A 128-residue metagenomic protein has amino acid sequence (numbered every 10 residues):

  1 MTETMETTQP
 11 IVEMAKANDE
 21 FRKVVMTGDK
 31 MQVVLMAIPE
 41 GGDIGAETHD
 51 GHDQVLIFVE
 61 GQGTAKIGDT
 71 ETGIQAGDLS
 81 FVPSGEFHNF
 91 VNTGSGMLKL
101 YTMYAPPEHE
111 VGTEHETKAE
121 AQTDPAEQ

Functional and structural regions predicted by a protein language model:
M1-K30, H115-Q128: A short, N-terminal "cap"/entry segment at the start of jelly-roll beta-barrel domains of the cupin/DSBH fold
I11-A46, H52, M103: A short glycine-rich, His/Asp/Glu-containing loop-to-beta-strand
D43-G45, T64, S80, S84-F90: Histidine-centered metal-chelating micro-motifs
D53-G63: Glycine- and acidic-residue-biased ligand/ion/polar-headgroup-sensing regions
T70-S84: Short acidic-glycine-tyrosine-enriched beta hairpin
S84-E110: Ligand-binding loop in jelly-roll beta-barrel domains
